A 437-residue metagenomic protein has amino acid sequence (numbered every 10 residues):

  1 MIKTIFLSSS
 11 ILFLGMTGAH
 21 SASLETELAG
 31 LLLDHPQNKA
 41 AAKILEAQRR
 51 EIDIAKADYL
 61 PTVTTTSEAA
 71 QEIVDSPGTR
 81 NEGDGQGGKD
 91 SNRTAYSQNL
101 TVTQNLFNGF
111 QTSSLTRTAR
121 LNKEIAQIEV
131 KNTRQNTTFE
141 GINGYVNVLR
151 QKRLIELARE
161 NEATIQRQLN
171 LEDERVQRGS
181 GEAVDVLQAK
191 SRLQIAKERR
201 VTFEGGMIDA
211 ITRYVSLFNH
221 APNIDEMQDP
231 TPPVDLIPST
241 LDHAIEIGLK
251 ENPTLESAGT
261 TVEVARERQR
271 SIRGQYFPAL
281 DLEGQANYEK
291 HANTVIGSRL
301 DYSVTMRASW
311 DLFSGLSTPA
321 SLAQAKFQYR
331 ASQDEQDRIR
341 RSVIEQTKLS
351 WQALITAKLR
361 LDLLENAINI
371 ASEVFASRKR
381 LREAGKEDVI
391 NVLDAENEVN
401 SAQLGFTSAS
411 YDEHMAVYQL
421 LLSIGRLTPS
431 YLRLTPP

Functional and structural regions predicted by a protein language model:
M1-L33, T79-E82, E204-H243, Q419-P437: Terminal intrinsically disordered/low-complexity segments used for targeting and assembly
A19-E68, V74, N105, A221-E263 (+3 more regions): Bacterial Sec-pathway N-terminal export signals of envelope proteins
A22, T26, N136-I247, S350-A353 (+5 more regions): Periplasmic alpha-helical coiled-coil/stalk elements that build and connect Gram-negative outer-membrane
L28, N99-T101, Y145, T305-R307 (+1 more regions): Membrane-embedded beta-strand positions in outer-membrane beta-barrel channels/transporters
K39, T62-E82, G88-N92, T103-N132 (+5 more regions): Small/polar (Gly/Ser/Thr/Ala-rich) solvent-exposed segments that form structured loops/beta-strands/short helices used
A40-A55, T133, T137-E156, R167 (+5 more regions): Amphipathic alpha-helical coiled-coil segments
A95-S97, N143, Q188, D301-S303: Transmembrane beta-barrel architecture of outer-membrane proteins
R117-R120, A183-R192, A323, V389-N397: Short, charged, amphipathic alpha-helical segments
